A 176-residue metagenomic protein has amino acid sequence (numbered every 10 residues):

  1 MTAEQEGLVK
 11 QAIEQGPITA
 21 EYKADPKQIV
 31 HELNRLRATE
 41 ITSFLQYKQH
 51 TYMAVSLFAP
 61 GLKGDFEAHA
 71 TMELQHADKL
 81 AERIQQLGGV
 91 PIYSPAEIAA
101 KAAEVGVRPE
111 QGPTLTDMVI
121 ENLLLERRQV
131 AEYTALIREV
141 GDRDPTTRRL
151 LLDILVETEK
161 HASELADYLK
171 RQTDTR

Functional and structural regions predicted by a protein language model:
M1-R176: Iron-associated oxidoreductase/ferritin-like identity signal
